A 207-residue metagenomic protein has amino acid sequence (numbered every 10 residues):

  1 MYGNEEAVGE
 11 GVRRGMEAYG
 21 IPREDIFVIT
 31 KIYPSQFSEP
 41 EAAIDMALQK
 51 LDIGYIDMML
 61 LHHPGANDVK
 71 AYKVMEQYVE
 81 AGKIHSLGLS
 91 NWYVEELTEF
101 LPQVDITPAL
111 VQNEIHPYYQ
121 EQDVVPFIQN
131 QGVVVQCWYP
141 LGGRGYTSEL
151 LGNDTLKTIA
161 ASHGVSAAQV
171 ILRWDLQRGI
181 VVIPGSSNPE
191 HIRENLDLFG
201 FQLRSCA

Functional and structural regions predicted by a protein language model:
M1-I26, L141-G143: N-terminal binding-site loop/beta-alpha segment at the start of enzyme catalytic domains that lines or forms
M1-N4, I56, L89-S90, S166: Ser/Thr-glycine-rich phosphate-binding loops at phosphate-binding pockets of nucleotides, nucleotide cofactors
A7-E17, I44-L48, M75-E76, L97: Short, well-ordered amphipathic alpha-helices
I21-E24, L51-G54, G82, I106 (+1 more regions): Structured loop/turn residues at beta-strand edges in well-structured enzyme cores
P22-Q36, D57-P64, N91: A short, structured active-site edge motif that brings together acidic residues
Q36-D52, K70, E95-E99, Y119-Q120: Short, acidic/polar
E41-L61, Q77-A81, Q103: CE4/NodB-like, metal-dependent polysaccharide N-deacetylase domain that modifies extracellular/periplasmic N-acetylated
H63-A207: Beta/alpha (TIM)-barrel catalytic core signal, keyed to glycine-rich beta->alpha loops juxtaposed to Asp/Glu that bind
